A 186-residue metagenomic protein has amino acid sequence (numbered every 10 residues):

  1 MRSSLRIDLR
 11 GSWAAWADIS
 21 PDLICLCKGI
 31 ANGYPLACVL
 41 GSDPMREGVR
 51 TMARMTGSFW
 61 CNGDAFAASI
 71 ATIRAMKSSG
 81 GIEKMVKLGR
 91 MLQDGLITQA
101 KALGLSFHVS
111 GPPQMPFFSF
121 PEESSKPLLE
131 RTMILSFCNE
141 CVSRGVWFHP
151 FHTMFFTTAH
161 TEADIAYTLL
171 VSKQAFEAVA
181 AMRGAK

Functional and structural regions predicted by a protein language model:
M1-K186: Conserved N-terminal phosphate-binding loop of PLP-dependent enzymes in the Aspartate aminotransferase
